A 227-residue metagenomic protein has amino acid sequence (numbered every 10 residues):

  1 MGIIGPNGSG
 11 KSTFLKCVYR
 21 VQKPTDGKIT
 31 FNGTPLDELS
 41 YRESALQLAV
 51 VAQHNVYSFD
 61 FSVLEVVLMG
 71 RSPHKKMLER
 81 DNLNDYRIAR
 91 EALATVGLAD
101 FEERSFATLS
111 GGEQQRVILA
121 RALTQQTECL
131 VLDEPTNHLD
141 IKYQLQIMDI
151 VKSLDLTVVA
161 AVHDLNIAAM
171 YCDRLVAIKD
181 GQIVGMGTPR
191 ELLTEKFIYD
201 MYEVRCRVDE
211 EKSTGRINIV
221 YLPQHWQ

Functional and structural regions predicted by a protein language model:
I4-P6: The feature captures the beta-strand-to-loop junction immediately N-terminal to the Walker
Y19: Helix-to-loop junction immediately C-terminal to a conserved catalytic motif
G27-P35, S44: Conserved ABC transporter NBD signature motif
L68, L83-F101: Conserved ABC ATPase "signature" region
S105-L109, E113: Conserved ABC ATPase signature
L130-E134: Catalytic Walker B motif of ABC-type/P-loop ATPase nucleotide-binding domains
E195, M201-Q227: ABC ATPase nucleotide-binding domains
